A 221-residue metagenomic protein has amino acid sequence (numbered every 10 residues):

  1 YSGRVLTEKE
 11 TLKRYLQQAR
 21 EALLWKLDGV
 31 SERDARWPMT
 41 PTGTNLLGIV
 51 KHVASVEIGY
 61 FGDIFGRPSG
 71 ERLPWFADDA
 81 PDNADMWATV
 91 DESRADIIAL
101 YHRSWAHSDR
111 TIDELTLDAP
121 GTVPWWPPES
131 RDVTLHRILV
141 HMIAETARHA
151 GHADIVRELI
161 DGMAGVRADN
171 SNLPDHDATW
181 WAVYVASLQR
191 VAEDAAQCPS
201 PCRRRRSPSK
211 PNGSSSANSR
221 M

Functional and structural regions predicted by a protein language model:
Y1-L12, M86-E92, D96: Short, charged, low-complexity loops and linkers
Y1-S2, K9, K13-D28, E32-D82 (+3 more regions): Short, contiguous alpha-helical
E71-H107: Helix-adjacent hinge/juxtasegments
E92-D113, Q189-R203: Long, charge-rich low-complexity segments
L117: Conserved, well-structured core segments that form or line functional sites
S200-R220: Low-acidity, Ser/Thr- and Arg-rich intrinsically disordered low-complexity segments
